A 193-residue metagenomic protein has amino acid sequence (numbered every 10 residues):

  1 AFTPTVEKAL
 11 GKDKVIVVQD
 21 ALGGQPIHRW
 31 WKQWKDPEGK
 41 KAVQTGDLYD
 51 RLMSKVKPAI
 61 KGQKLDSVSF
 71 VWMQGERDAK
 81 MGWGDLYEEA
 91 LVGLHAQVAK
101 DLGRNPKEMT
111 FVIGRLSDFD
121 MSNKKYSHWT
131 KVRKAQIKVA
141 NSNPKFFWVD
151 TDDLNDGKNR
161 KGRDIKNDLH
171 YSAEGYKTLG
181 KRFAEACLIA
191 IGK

Functional and structural regions predicted by a protein language model:
A1-K193: Cell-envelope and extracellular/periplasmic
